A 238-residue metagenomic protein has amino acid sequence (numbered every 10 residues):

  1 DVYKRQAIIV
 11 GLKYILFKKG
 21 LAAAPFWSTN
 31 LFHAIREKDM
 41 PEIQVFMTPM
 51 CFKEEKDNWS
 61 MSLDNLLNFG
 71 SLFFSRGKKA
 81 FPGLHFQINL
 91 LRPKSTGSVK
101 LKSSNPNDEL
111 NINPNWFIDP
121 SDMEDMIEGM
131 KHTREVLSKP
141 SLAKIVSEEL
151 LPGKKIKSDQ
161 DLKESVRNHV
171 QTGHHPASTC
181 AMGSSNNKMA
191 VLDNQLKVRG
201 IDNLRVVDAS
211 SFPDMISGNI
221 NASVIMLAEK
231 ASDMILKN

Functional and structural regions predicted by a protein language model:
V2-Y3: Short, small-residue-biased leader/transition segments that mark boundaries at the very start of proteins
Q6-S223, A231-N238: FAD-dependent oxidoreductase catalytic-site/capping-region signature
